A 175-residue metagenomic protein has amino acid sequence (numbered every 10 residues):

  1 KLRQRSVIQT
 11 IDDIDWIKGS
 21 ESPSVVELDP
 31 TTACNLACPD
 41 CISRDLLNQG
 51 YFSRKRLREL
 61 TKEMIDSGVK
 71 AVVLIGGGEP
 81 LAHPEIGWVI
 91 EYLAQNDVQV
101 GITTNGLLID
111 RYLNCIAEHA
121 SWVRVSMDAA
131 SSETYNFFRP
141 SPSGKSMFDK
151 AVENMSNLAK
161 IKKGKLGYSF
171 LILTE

Functional and structural regions predicted by a protein language model:
K1-W122, D149: Conserved alpha-helical substructure of the radical SAM core
A33, L107, A130, L173-E175: Residue-level marker for beta-strand->alpha-helix junctions and adjacent short loops that shape enzyme
L47, S132-P140: A short acidic, helix-capping loop that chelates divalent metal ions and anchors anionic groups
A82, A130-E133: Glycine/Thr-rich phosphate-binding loops of Rossmann-like dinucleotide-binding domains
A82, I109, G144, T174-E175: Alpha-helix N-cap/loop-to-helix initiation residues
V125-D128: Conserved phosphate-donor/acceptor-positioning beta-strand/loop module used by diverse small-molecule
R139-K160: Glycine-rich S-adenosyl-L-methionine
N154-E175: Conserved strand-turn element in the central/C-terminal portion of the radical SAM core barrel that lines
